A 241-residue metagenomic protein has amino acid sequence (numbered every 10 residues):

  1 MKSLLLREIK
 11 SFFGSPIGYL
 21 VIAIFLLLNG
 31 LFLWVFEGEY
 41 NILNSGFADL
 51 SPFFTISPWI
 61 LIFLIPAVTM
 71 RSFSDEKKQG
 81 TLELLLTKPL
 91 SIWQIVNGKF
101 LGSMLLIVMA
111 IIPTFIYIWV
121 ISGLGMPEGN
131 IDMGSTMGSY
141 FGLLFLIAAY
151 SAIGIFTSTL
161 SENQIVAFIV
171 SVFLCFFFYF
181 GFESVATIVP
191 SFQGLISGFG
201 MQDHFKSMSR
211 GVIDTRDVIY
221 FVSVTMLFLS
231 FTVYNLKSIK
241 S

Functional and structural regions predicted by a protein language model:
M1-L20: Aromatic- and glycine-rich beta-strand/loop motifs that create alpha-glucan
P16, I22-L27, I95, G102-I111 (+1 more regions): Hydrophobic alpha-helical membrane-insertion segments
L26-G38: Alpha-helical transmembrane segments of multi-pass membrane proteins
L31-W34, F47-I60, G102-E162: Secretory targeting signals
F36-S51, L160, A167-N235, K240: Terminal transmembrane helical anchor/hairpin motif
F53-D75: Long, hydrophobic alpha-helical segments
I65-T69, Y117, A152-I153, M201 (+1 more regions): Hydrophobic/aromatic residues in alpha-helical transmembrane segments
S72-G102: Helix-loop-helix units of permease transmembrane domains in multi-pass membrane transporters, especially ABC
